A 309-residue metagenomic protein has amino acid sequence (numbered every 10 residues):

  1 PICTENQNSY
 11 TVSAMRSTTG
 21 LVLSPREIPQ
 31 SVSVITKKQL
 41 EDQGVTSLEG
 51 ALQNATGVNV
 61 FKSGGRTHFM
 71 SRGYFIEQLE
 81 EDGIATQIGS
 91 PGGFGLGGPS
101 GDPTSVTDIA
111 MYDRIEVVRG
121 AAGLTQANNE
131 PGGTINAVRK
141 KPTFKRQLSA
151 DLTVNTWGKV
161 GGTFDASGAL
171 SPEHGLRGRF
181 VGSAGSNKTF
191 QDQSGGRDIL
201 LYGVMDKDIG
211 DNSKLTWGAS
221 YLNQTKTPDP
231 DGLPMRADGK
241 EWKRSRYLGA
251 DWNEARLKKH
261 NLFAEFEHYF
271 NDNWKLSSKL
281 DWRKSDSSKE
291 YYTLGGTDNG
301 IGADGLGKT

Functional and structural regions predicted by a protein language model:
P1, E5, S71-F75, R119 (+1 more regions): Flexible glycine-/small-residue-rich
P1-E41: Short, acidic, small-residue-rich periplasmic hinge/interaction motif at the N-terminus of Gram-negative outer-membrane
T11, E27, V34-K37, D42 (+2 more regions): Periplasmic plug
L23, G50, E116, N136 (+3 more regions): Outer-membrane beta-barrel architecture
G57-T67: Short, well-structured beta-strand/strand-turn elements
M70, E80, Q147-D151, R177-V181 (+2 more regions): Residue-level detector of the transmembrane beta-barrel scaffold of outer-membrane proteins
I88, A110-D113, R119, L124-G203 (+1 more regions): Outer-membrane beta-barrel translocator/receptor signature
G185-T189, Y202-D208, N212-Y269, N273-K275 (+1 more regions): Acidic/polar loop-and-plug regions of large Gram-negative outer-membrane beta-barrel proteins
